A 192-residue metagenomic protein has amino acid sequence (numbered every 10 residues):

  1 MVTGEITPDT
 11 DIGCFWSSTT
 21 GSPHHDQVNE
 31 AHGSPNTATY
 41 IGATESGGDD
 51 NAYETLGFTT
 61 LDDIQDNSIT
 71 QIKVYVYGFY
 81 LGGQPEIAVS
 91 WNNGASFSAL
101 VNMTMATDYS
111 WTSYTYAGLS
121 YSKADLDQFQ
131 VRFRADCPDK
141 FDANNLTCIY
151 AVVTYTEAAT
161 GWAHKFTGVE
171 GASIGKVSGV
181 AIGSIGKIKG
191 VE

Functional and structural regions predicted by a protein language model:
M1-W162, G175-K176, G183-E192: Disulfide-rich extracellular domains of secreted proteins
